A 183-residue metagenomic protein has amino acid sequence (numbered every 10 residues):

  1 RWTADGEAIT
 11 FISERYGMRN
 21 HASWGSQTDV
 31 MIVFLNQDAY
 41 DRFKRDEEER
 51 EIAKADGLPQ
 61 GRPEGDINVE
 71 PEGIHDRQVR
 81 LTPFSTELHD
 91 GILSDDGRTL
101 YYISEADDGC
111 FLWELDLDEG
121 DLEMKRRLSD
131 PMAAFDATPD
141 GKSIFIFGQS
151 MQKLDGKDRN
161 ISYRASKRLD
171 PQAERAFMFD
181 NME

Functional and structural regions predicted by a protein language model:
R1-I12, M18-R19, S85-Y101, M124-I146 (+1 more regions): Conserved beta-propeller blade repeats
A4-P63, S104-F111, Q149-Q152, R168-P171: A flexible loop/linker signature enriched in serine peptidases of the S9 family
E7, V79, A176-D180: Solvent-exposed, polar/charged alpha-helical surfaces in well-ordered, non-transmembrane soluble domains, broadly
F34-K54, N68-T86, D116-M132, K157-P171: Multi-bladed beta-propeller domains
P59-T99, I103-S104: Solvent-exposed beta-strand/coil patches in large extracellular/periplasmic or lumenal scaffold regions
Y101-I103, D107-A165: A domain-scale signal for long, ordered structural cores in large, multidomain proteins
K167-N181: Structured, charged N-terminal subsegments at the starts of enzyme catalytic cores and at intra-chain domain/subunit
